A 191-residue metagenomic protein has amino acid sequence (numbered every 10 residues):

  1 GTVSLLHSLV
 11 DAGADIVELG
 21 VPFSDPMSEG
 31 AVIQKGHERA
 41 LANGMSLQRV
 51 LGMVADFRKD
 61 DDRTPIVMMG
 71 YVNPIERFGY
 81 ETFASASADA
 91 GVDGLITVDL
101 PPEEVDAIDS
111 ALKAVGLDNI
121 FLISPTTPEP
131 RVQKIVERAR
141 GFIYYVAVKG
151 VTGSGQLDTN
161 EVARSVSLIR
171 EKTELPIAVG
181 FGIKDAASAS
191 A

Functional and structural regions predicted by a protein language model:
G1-V10, T127-R138, V179, I183-A191: Catalytic cores of alpha/beta
A12-S28: N-terminal glycine-rich anion-binding loops that anchor highly charged ligand groups
G13, S87-D93, L112-N119, E137-I143: Glycine-enriched alpha-helix->loop->beta-strand junction motifs that scaffold or abut catalytic
V17-L19, I66-G70, L95-T97, N119-I123 (+2 more regions): Hydrophobic faces of well-ordered beta-strands that scaffold small-molecule active sites in alpha/beta enzyme cores
S24-K35, A42-F57, I75-E81, T97-V115 (+3 more regions): Active-site-adjacent beta->alpha loops and helix N-cap segments on the catalytic face of soluble alpha/beta enzymes
S28-Q34, T64-P65, F142-A147: Short, basic/glycine-rich phosphate-binding loops at helix/coil junctions that contact nucleotide phosphates
G52-I66, A90, I169-L175: A structural motif corresponding to the C-terminal end of an alpha-helix and its immediate exit/capping segment
V72-G91: Short, electropositive alpha-helical surface patch
